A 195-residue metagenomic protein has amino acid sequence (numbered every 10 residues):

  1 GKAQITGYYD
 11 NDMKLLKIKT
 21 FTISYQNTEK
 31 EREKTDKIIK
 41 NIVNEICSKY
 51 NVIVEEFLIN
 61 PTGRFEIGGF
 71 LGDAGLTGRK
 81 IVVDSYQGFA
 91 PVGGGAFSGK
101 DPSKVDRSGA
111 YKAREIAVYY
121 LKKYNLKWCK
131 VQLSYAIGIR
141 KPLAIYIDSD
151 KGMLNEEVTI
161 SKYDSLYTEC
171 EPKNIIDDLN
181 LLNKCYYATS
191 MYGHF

Functional and structural regions predicted by a protein language model:
G1-A3, K19-F21, E55-F57, P61-G63 (+5 more regions): Structural beta-strand/beta-sheet cores of well-ordered domains, especially the beta-sheet scaffolds that support
G1-E66, I175, M191: Glycine-rich, mobile lid/loop segments that gate access to catalytic sites or pores
K2, T62-R64, D73, Y86 (+5 more regions): Generic secondary-structure boundary/loop-capping signal
A3-N27, G69-A90, L133, I145-G152: Short beta-strand elements
K14, R32, V92, R140 (+1 more regions): Intrinsically disordered, low-complexity acidic/polar segments
L16, N51-V52, L76, Y124 (+2 more regions): A generic structural signal for short, non-catalytic loop/turn and secondary-structure boundary residues
E33-A117, L121: Glycine-rich anion/phosphate-binding loop at the beta-strand->alpha-helix junction
L126-W128, Q132-F195: Internal helix-turn-beta structural module
